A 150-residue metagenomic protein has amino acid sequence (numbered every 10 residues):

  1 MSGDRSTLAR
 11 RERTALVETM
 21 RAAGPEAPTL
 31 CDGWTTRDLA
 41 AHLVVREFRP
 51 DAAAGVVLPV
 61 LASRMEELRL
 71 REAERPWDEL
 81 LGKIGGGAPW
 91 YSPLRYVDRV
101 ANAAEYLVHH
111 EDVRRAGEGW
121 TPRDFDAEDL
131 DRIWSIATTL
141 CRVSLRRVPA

Functional and structural regions predicted by a protein language model:
M1-D38: Short, extreme N-terminal leader segments that mark the start of a protein/domain
M1-S6, A22-E26, R49-R64, E79-A150: Structured surface interface patches that mediate subunit assembly and partner/cofactor docking
A9-E18, E72-G85: Short, charged, amphipathic alpha-helices and their helix-cap/turn boundaries
T19, H42-L43, D112: Generic structural signal for bulky hydrophobic/aromatic residues embedded in well-ordered secondary structure
P28-D78: Glycine/small-residue-rich interface belts in oligomeric ring/scaffold proteins and their assembly partners
